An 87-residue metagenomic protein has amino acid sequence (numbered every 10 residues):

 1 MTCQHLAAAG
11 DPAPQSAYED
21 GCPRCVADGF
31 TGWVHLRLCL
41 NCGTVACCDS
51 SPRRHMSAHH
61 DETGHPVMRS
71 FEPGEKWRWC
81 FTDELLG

Functional and structural regions predicted by a protein language model:
M1-D11, S16-R24, T31, V45-G87: Cys/His-rich, Zn2+-coordinating zinc-finger modules
T31-L40: Canonical RING-type zinc finger of E3 ubiquitin-protein ligases
